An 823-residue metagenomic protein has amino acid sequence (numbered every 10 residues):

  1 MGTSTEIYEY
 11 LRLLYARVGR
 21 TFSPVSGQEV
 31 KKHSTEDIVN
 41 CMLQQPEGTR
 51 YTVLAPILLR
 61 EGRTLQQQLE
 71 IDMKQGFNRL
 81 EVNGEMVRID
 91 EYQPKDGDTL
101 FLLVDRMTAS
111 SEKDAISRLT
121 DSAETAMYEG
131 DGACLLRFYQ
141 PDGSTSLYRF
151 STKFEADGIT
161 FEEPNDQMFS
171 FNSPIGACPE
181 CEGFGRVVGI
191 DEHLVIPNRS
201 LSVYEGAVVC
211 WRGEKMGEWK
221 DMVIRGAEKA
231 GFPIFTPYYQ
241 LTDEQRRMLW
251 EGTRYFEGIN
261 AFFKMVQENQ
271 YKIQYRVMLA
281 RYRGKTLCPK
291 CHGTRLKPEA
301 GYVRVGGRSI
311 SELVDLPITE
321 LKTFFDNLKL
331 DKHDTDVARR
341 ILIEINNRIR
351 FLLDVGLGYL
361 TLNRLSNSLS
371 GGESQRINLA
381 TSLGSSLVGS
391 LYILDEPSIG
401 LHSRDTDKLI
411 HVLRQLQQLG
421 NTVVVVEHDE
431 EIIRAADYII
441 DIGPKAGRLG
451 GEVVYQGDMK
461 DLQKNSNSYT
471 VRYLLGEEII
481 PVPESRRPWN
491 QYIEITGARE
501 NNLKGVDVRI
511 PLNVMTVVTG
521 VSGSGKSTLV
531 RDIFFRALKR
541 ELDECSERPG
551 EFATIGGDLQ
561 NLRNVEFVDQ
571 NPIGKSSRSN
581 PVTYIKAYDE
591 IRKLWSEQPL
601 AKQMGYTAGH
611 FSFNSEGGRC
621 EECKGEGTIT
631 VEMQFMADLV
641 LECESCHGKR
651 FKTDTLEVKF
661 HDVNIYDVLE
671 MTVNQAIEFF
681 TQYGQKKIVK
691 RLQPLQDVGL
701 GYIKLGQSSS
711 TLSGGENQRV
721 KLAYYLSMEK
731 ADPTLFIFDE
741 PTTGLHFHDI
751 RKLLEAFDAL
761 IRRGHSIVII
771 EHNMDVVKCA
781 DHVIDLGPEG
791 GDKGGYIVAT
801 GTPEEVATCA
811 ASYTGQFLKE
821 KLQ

Functional and structural regions predicted by a protein language model:
M1-Q823: Conserved phosphate-binding elements of NTP-dependent enzyme cores
